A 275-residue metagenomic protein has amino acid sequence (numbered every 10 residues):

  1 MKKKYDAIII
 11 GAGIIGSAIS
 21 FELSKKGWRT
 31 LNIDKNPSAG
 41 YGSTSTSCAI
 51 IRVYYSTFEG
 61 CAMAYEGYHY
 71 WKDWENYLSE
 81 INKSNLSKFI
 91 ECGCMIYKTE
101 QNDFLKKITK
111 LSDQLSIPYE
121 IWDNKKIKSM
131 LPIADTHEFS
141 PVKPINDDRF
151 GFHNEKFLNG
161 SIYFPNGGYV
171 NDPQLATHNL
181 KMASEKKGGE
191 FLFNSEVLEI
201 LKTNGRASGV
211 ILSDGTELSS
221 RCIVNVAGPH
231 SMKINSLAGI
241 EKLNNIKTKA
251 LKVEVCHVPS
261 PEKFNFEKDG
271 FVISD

Functional and structural regions predicted by a protein language model:
K2-I15, L31: Beta1/beta-strand and adjacent pyrophosphate-binding region of the FAD-binding site in flavoprotein oxidoreductases
A12, T99, A227-G228: Glycine-rich, N-terminal phosphate-binding loop of Rossmann-like dinucleotide-binding domains
I15, S38, H230: Conserved Rossmann-like nucleotide-cofactor binding loop
A18, E66, L78-I81, I200-R206 (+1 more regions): Flavin-dependent oxidoreductases
S20, S24: Gly/Ala-rich phosphate-binding loop of Rossmann-like dinucleotide-binding domains, activating on the conserved
K25-S43: Glycine-rich FAD pyrophosphate-binding loop
C48-D148: Dinucleotide-binding Rossmann-like beta1-alpha1 core, especially the glycine-rich loop that anchors the ADP
Q101-K187, L192-F193, E199-R206: Flavin (FAD/FMN) cofactor-binding and adjacent substrate-gating region of FAD-dependent oxidoreductase domains
